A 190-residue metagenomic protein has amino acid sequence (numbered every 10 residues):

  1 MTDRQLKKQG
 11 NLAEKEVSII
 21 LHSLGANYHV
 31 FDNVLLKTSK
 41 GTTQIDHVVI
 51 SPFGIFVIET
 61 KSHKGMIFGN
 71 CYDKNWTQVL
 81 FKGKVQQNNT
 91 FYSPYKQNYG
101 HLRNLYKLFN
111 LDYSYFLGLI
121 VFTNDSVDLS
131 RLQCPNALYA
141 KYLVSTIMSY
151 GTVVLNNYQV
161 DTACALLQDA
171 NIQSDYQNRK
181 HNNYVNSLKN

Functional and structural regions predicted by a protein language model:
M1-T43, I50-I55, K61-G69, N75 (+1 more regions): Surface-exposed interaction regions that form or flank ligand-binding interfaces
